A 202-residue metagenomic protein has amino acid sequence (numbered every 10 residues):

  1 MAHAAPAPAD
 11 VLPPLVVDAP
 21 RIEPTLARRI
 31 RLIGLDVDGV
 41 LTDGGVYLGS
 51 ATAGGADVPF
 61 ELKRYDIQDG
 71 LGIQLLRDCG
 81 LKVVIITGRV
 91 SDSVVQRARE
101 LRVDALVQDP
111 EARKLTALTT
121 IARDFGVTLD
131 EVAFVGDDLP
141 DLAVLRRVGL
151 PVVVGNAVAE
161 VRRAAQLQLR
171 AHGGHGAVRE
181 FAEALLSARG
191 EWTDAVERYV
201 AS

Functional and structural regions predicted by a protein language model:
A2-T116: Alpha-helical substrate-recognition element adjacent to the catalytic core
A53-G55, P59, D66, S93 (+3 more regions): Mg2+-dependent phosphoryl-transfer enzymes with acidic/Ser/Thr/Gly-rich catalytic loops
